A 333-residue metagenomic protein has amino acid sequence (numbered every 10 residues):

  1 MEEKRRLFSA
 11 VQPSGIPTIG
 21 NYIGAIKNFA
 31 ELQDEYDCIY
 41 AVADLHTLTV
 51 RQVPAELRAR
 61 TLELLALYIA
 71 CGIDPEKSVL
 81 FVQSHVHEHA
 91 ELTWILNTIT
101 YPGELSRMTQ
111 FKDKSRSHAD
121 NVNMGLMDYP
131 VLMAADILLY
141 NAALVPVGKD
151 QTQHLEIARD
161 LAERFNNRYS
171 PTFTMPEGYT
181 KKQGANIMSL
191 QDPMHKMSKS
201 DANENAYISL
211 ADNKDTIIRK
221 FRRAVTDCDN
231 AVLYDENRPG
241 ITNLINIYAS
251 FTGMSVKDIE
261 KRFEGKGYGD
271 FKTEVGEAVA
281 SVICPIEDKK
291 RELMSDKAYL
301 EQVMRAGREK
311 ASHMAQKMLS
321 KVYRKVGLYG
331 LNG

Functional and structural regions predicted by a protein language model:
E2-F8, P13-A135, A278-S281, R291: N-terminal Rossmann-like or analogous alpha/beta NTP/dinucleotide-binding catalytic cores that position adenine
V11-P13, D44-H46, A143-L144, D201 (+1 more regions): Short, histidine-centered active-site or binding-site loop motifs used for metal coordination, general acid-base
I19-N21, Q153, R159-G333: Conserved nucleotide- and phosphate/pyrophosphate-binding catalytic cores in adenylate/nucleotidyl-handling enzymes
V53-P54, V145-G148, A231: Short, polar/flexible loop-turn hinges at active-site or ligand-entry regions and domain interfaces
L65, G72, T100-G103, A142 (+2 more regions): A generic secondary-structure signal for well-formed alpha-helical elements
P102-S106, L139-P146, A249-I259, E287: Short helix-capping/linker segments at secondary-structure and domain boundaries
Q110-F165, Y169, S189: Internal, conserved structured core segments that host functional sites
